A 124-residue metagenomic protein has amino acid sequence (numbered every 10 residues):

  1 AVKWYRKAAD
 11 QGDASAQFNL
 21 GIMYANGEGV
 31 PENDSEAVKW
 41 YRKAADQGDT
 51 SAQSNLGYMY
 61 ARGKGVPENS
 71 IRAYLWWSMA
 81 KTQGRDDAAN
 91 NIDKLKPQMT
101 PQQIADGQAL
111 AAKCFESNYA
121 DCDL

Functional and structural regions predicted by a protein language model:
Y5, D10-A14, N26-E28, N33 (+7 more regions): Short helix-capping/linker turns of helical repeat alpha-solenoids
A8, M23, A44, M59 (+3 more regions): TPR/TPR-like alpha-solenoid repeats
F18, K39, S54, Y74-L75 (+2 more regions): TPR/TPR-like alpha-solenoid signature
N19-N26, V30, N55-R62, D93-L95: Hydrophobic face of amphipathic alpha-helices that form TPR/SEL1-like repeat modules and related alpha-solenoid
G21, G57, E68-S70, W76-W77: Predominantly extracellular beta-rich ligand-binding scaffolds that present long acidic/polar faces for carbohydrate
P31-S35, Q98-P101: Soluble non-cytosolic domains of exported or imported proteins
R85-L124: Terminal, low-structured helical/coil segments at or just beyond the last alpha-helical repeat
